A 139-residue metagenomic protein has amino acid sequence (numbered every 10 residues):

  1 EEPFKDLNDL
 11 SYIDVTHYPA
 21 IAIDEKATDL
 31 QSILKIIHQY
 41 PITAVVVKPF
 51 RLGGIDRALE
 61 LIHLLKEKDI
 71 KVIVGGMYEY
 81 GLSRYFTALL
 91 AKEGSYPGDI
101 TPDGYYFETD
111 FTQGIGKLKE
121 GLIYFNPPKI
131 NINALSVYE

Functional and structural regions predicted by a protein language model:
E1-L7, P19-L30, T43-G53: Catalytic beta/alpha-barrel core
P3, G76-M77: Hydrophobic alpha-helical scaffolding
P3-V15, L30-S32, G53-L64, S83: Active-site-adjacent beta->alpha loops and helix N-cap segments on the catalytic face of soluble alpha/beta enzymes
D14-I21, I37-V46, L64-K71, A91-P97: Glycine-enriched alpha-helix->loop->beta-strand junction motifs that scaffold or abut catalytic
D24, G75-G76: Generic beta-sheet signal
T28-H38: Short, acidic/polar
P49, K71-V72, I100, K117: Short glycine- and Lys/Arg-enriched binding-loop motifs that mark or flank ligand-binding interfaces
M77-E139: Flexible C-terminal active-site loop/helix
